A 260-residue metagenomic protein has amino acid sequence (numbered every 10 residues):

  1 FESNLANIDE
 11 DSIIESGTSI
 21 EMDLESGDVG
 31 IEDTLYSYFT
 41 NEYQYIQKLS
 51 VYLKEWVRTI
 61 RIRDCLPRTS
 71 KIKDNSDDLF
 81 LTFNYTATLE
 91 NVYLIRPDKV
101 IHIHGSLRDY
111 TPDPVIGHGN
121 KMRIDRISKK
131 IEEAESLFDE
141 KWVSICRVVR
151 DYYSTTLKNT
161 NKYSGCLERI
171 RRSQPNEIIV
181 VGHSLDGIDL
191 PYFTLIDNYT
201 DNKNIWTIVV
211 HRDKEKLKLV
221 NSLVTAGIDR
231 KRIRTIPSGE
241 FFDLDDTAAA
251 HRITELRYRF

Functional and structural regions predicted by a protein language model:
F1-R147: Extended, H/D-rich, highly charged conserved domains that either
T59-T69, Y152-I170: A Trp-anchored, charged/polar loop motif used as the substrate-binding/catalytic surface of acyl/ester-handling
L79-T82, L157-N159, L185-I188: A short linear-motif detector with a strong N-terminal bias
I145-Y153, N176-I178: Short, mixed-charge, low-aromatic patches
N161-F260: SIR2/sirtuin-family catalytic core signature
